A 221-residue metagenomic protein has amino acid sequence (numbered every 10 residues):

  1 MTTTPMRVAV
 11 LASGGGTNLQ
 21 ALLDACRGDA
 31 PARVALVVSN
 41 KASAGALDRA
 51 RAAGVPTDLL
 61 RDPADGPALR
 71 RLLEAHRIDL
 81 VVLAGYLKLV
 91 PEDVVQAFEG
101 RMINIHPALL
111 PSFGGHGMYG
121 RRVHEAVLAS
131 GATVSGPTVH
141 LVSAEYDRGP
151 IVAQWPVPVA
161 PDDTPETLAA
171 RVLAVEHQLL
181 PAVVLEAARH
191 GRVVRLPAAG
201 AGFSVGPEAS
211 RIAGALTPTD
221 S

Functional and structural regions predicted by a protein language model:
M1-S221: One-carbon transfer enzymes
